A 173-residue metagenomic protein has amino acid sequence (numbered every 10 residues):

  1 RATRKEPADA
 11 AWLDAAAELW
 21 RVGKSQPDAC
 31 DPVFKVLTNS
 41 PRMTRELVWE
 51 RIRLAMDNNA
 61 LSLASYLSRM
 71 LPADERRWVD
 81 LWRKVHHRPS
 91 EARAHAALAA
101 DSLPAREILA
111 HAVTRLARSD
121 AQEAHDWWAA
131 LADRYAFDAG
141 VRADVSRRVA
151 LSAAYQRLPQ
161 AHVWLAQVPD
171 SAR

Functional and structural regions predicted by a protein language model:
R1, A15, V33-F34, R51 (+2 more regions): Structural register within alpha-helical repeat arrays
R1, A29, L47, A105-I108 (+1 more regions): The tetratricopeptide repeat
T3-P7, A16-Q26, K35-M43, I52-A60 (+6 more regions): Solenoid-like repeat scaffolds
W12, V48, A60-L63, L109: Stable alpha-helical elements in mature extracytoplasmic
K84: Aromatic-rich surface patch/π-platform used for binding flat ligands and interfaces
L109-D120: An acidic intrinsically disordered interaction segment
E123: A small/polar active-site loop signature that marks catalytic segments
